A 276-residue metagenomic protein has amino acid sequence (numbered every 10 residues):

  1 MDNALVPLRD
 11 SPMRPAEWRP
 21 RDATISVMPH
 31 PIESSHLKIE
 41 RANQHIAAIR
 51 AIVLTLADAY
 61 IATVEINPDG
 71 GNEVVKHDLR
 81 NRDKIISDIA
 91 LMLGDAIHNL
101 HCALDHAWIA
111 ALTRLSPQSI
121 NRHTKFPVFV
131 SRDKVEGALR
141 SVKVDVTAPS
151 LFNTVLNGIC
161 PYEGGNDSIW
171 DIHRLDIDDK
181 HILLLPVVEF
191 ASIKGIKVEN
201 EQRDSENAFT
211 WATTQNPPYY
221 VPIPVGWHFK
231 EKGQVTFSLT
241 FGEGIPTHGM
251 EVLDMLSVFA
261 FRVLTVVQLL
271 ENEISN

Functional and structural regions predicted by a protein language model:
A23-N276: Acidic, Ser/Thr/Gly/Pro-rich intrinsically disordered interaction regions
